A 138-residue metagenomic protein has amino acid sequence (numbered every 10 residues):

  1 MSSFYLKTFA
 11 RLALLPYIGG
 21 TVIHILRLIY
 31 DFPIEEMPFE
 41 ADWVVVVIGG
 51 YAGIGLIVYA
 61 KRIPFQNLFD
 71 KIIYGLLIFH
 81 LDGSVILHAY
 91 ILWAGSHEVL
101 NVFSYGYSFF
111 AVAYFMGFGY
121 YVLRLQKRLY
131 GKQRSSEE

Functional and structural regions predicted by a protein language model:
M1-E35, E40-Y51: N-terminal signal-anchor transmembrane alpha-helix
S2-Y5, I34, K61-I72: Membrane-interface helix-boundary motifs at transmembrane edges
F4, F9, A13-G20, A94-S135: Alpha-helical membrane-associated segments of multi-pass integral membrane proteins
H24-I34, I86-H97: Juxtamembrane "helix-exit" motif on the non-cytosolic side of transmembrane helices
I48-A52, D70-W93, Y107-G117: Hydrophobic alpha-helical membrane segments
I48-Q66: Canonical alpha-helical transmembrane segments
I63-F79, G131-E137: Membrane-helix boundary/juxtamembrane motif in polytopic membrane proteins
